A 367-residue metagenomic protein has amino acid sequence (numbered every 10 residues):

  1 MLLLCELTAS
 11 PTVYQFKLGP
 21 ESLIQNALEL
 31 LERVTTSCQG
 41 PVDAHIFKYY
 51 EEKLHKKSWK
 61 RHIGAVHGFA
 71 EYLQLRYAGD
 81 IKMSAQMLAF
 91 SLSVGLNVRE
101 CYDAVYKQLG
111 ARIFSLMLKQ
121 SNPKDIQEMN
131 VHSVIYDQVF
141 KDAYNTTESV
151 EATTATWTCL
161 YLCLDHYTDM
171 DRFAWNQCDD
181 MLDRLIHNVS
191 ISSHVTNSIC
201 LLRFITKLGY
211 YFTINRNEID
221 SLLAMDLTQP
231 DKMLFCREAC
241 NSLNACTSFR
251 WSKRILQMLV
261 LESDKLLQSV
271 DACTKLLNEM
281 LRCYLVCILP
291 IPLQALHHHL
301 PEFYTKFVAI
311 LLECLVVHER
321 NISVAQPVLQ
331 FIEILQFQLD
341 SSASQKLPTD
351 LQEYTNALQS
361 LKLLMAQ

Functional and structural regions predicted by a protein language model:
M1-C5, Q39-E51, S84-S93, Q127-D137 (+6 more regions): Core helices of alpha-solenoid repeat scaffolds
L2-N26, V34, R99, D103-D169: Helix-rich alpha-solenoid scaffolding regions
L2-Y77: Extended alpha-helical scaffold segments
Y14-S22, E52-I63, V94-L109, F140-A155 (+9 more regions): Short coil/turn segments at helix-helix junctions and helix-capping linkers within large alpha-helical proteins
E21-L30, K57-R76, S91, K107-Q120 (+6 more regions): HEAT-repeat alpha-solenoid elements in large eukaryotic scaffold proteins
L28, L96, M117-K124, F140 (+4 more regions): Eukaryote-specific, cytoplasm-facing alpha-helical/coiled-coil scaffolding segments in long proteins
S37, L75-G79, K119-P123, L162-D169 (+3 more regions): Alpha-solenoid helical repeat scaffolds
I332-Q367: Eukaryotic acidic, Ser/Thr-rich intrinsically disordered low-complexity regions
